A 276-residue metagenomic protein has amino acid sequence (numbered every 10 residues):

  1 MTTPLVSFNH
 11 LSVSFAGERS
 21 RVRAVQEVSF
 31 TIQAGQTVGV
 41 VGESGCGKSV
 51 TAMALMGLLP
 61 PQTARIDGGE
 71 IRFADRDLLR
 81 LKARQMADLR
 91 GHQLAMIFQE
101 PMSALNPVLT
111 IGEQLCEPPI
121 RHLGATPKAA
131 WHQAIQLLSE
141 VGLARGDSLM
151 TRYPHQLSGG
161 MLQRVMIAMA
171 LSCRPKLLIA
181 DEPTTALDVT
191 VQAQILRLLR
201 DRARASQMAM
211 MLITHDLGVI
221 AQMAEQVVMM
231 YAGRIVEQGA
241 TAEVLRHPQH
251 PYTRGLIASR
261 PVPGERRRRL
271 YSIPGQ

Functional and structural regions predicted by a protein language model:
P4, A144-M150, A240-Q276: Short catalytic/signature loops enriched in Gly
A74-D77, K128-S148, I257-A258: Conserved ABC ATPase "signature" region
S172-K176: A short, proline-enriched helix->beta-strand linker immediately N-terminal to the Walker B motif in ABC-type P-loop
A193-Q207, G218: Helical segment within the ABC ATPase nucleotide-binding domain
I220-Q222: A short, surface-exposed alpha-helical micro-motif characterized by mixed small hydrophobic and charged/polar residues
Q226, Q238: Short, glycine/charged-rich "phosphate-handling" switch motifs in NTP-dependent and phosphotransfer domains
